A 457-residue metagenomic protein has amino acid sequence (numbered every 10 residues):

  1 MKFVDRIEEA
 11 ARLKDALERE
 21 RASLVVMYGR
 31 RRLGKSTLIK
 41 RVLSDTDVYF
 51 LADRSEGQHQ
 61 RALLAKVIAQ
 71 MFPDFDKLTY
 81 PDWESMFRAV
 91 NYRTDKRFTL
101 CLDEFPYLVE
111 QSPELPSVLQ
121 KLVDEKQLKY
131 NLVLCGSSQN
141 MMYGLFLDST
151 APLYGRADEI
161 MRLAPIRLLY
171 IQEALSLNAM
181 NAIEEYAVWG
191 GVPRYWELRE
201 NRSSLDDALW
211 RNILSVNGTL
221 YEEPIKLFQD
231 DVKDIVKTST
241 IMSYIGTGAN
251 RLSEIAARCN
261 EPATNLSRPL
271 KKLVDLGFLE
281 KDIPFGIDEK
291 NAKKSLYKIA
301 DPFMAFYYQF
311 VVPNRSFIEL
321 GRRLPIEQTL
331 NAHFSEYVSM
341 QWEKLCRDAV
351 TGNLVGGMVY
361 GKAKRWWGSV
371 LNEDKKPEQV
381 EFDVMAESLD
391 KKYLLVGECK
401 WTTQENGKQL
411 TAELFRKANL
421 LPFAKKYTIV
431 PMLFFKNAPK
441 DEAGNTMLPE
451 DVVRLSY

Functional and structural regions predicted by a protein language model:
M1-L324, Q328: Phosphate-binding site recognition
S295-Y457: A cross-kingdom feature that marks ATP-driven nucleic-acid transaction machinery
